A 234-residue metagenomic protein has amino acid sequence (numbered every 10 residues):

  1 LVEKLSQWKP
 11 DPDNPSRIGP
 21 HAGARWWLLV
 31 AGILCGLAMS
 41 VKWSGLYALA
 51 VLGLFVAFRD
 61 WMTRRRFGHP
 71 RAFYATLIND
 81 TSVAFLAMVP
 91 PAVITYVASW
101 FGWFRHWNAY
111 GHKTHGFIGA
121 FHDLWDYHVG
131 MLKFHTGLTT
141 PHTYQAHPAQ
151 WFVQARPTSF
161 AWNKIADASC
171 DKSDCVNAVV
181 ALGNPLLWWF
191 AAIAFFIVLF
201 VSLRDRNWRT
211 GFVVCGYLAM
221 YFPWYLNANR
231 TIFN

Functional and structural regions predicted by a protein language model:
L1-K4, L52-D60, A84, A194-S202 (+1 more regions): Transmembrane alpha-helices and membrane-interface helical segments of multi-pass integral membrane enzymes
L1-W27, V56-F67: Membrane-interface transmembrane helices that cradle and orient dolichyl/undecaprenyl
P15-K42, Y221: Membrane-interface alpha helices of multi-pass inner-membrane proteins
L28-L29, L46, T81-V89, T210-V214: Hydrophobic alpha-helical transmembrane segments
A38, P91-T95, S99, A219-P223: Alpha-helical transmembrane segments of multipass membrane proteins
A48, Y225-N234: Membrane-interface catalytic loops of GT-C/OST-like multi-pass glycosylation enzymes that act
F73, L77-M88, A92-R156: Aromatic-rich transmembrane-lumenal/periplasmic boundary elements in polytopic membrane proteins
A146, A155-V214: Membrane-interface anchor segments at the N-terminal boundary of transmembrane helices in multi-pass membrane enzymes
